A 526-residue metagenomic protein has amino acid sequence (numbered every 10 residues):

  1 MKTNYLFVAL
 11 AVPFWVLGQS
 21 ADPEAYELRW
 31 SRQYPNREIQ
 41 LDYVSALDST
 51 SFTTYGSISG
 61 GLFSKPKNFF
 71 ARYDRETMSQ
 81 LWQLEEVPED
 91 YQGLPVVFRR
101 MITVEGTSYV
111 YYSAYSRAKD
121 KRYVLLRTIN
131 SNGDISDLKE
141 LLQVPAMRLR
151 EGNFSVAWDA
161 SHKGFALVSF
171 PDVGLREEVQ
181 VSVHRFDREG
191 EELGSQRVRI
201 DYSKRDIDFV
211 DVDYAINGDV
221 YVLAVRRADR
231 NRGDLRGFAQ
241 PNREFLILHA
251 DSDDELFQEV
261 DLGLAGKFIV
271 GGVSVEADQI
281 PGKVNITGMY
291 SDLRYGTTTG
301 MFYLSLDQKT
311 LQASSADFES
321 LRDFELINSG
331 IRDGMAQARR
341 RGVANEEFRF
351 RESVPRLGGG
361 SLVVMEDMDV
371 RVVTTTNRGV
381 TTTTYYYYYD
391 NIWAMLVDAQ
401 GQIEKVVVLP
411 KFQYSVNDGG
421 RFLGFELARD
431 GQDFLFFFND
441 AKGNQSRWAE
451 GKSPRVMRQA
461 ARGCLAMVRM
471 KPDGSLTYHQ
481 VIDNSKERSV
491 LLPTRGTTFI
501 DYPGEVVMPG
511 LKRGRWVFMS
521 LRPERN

Functional and structural regions predicted by a protein language model:
Q19-I39, G334-R339: A short helix->beta-strand "capping" segment at the edge of beta-propeller domains
S31-F69: Beta-strand-rich domains and repeat architectures in extracellular enzymes and scaffolds, especially beta-propellers
P35, S79-K119, L141-E151, R199-V210 (+3 more regions): Blade-loop segments of beta-propeller domains
Q40-S49, V97-G106, G152-K163, V210-G218 (+4 more regions): Structural signature of eukaryotic scaffold interfaces centered on beta-propeller domains
T54-S64, Y115-D120, F165-V179, V225-P241 (+3 more regions): Short, conserved, GDST-rich strand-edge loop motifs in beta-rich repeat architectures
K67-R75, Y123-G133, Q180-E191, G237-E255 (+4 more regions): Beta-propeller blade signature
D261-S274, F318-A344, I403-F425, A461-A466 (+1 more regions): Conserved blade-ending motifs and adjacent loop-strand segments that build the rim/top face of beta-propeller domains
F350-N377, T383, Y389-D390, G419-Y478: Loop/turn-rich, solvent-exposed surfaces of beta-rich toroidal or solenoidal domains
